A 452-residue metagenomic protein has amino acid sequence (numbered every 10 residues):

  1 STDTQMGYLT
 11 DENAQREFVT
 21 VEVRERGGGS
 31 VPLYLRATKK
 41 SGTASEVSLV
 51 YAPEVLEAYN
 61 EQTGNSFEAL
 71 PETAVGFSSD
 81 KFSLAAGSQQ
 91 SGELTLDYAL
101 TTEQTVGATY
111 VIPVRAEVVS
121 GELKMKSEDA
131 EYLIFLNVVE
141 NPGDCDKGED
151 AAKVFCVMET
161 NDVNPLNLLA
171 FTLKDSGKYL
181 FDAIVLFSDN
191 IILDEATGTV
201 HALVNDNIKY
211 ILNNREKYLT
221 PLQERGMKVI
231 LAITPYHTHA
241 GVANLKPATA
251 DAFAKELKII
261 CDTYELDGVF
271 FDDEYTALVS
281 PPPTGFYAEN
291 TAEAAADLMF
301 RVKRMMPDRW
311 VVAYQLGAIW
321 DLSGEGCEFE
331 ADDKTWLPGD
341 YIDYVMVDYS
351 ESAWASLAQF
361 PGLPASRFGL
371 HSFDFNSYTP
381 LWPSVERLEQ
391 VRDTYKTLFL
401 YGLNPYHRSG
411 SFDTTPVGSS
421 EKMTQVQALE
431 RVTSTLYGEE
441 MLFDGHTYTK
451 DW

Functional and structural regions predicted by a protein language model:
S1-S45, Y51-T73, A85-E93, T101-W452: Secreted glycan hydrolases and related glycan-binding modules that recognize and/or cleave
G76-D80: Long, charge-dense tracts
L96: His/Asp/Glu-rich, glycine-adjacent segments that coordinate divalent cations and/or stabilize oxyanion chemistry on
